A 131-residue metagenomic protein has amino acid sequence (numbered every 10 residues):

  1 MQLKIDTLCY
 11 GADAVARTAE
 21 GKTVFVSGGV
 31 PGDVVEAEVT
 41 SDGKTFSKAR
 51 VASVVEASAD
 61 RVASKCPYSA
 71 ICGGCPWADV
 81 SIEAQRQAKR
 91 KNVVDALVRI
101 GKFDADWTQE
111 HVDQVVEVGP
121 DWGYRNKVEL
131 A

Functional and structural regions predicted by a protein language model:
M1-A131: Non-catalytic accessory regions of SAM-dependent methyltransferases
